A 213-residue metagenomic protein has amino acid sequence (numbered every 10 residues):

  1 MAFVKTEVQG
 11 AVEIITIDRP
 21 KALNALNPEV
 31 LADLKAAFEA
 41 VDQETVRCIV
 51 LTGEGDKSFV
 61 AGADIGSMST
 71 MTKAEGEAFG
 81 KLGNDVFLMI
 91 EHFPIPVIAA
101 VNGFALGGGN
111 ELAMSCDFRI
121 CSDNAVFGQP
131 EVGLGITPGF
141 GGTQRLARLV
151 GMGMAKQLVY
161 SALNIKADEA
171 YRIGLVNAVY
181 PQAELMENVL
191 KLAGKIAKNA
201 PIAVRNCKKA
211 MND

Functional and structural regions predicted by a protein language model:
M1-T52, A74, L88: Conserved CoA-thioester-binding segment of acyl-CoA-metabolizing enzymes
I15, R19, D33-L34, L51 (+6 more regions): Terminal peptide-recognition signature
G53-M89, A105, G135: Glycine- (often His-adjacent) and acidic-residue-rich active-site loop that binds/positions the CoA thioester
V86, I90-H92, A100, L106-Y160 (+3 more regions): CoA-thioester-processing core
I120-A125, A167, V176-D213: C-terminal long alpha-helix characteristic of the crotonase
L158-A162, C207-A210: Short alpha-helical scaffolding segments that buttress acidic/His motifs in well-ordered protein cores
L163-E169: Acidic, divalent-metal-coordinating active-site segment for phosphoryl/phosphodiester hydrolysis, typified by short
